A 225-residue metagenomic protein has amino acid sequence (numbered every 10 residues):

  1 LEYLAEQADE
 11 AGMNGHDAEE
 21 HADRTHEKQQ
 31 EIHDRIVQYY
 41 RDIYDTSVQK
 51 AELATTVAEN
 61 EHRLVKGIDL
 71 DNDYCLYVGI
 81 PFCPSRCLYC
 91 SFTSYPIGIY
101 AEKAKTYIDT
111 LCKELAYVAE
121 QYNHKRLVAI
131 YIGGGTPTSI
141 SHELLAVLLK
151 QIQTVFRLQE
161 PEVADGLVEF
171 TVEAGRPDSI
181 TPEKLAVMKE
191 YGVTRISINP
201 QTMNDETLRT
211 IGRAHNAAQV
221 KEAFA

Functional and structural regions predicted by a protein language model:
Y3-L76: N-terminal [4Fe-4S]-dependent radical SAM core
Q30, P81, A214-A218: Short, amphipathic alpha-helical segments
D73-C75, C87, E169: Structural motif
Y77-G79, G133-G134: Residues at the beta-strand->loop junction immediately N-terminal to the Walker
G79-S94: Local cysteine-cluster metal-coordination motifs and their immediate loop/turn environment, predominantly Fe-S cluster
S94-A225: Conserved non-cysteine loop/helix-boundary elements of the Radical SAM core domain that shape
